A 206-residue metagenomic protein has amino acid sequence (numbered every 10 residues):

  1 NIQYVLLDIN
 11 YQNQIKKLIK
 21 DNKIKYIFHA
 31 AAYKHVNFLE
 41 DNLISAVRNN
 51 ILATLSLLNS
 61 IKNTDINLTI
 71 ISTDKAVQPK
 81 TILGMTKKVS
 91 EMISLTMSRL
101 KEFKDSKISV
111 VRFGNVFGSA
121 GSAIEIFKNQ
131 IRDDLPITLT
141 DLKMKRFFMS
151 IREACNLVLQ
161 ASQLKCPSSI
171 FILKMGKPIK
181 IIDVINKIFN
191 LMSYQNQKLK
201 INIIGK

Functional and structural regions predicted by a protein language model:
Q3-Y26: Conserved Rossmann-fold cofactor-binding substructure of NAD(P)-dependent oxidoreductases
N10, D41, N49, G118 (+2 more regions): Residue-level signal for the nucleotide or nucleotide-sugar donor/cofactor binding architecture
K23, H29, Y33-K88, T96: Conserved Rossmann-fold NAD(P)-dependent oxidoreductase catalytic core, especially the SDR/UDP-sugar
N67, I93-S122, I126-K145, S169-I172 (+1 more regions): Conserved beta-loop-beta element that borders a ligand/cofactor-binding pocket
I82-T86, V116, S150: The catalytic Tyr-centered alpha-helix of NAD(P)H-dependent dehydrogenases
V89, I93-M97, V184-I188: Hydrophobic alpha-helix immediately C-terminal to the catalytic Tyr-X-X-X-Lys motif of short-chain
S119-I126, T140-Q160, K180-I188: Substrate-positioning beta->alpha
L164-K206: Mid/C-terminal beta-alpha module of Rossmann-like enzyme folds, strongest in SDR-family dehydrogenases/epimerases
